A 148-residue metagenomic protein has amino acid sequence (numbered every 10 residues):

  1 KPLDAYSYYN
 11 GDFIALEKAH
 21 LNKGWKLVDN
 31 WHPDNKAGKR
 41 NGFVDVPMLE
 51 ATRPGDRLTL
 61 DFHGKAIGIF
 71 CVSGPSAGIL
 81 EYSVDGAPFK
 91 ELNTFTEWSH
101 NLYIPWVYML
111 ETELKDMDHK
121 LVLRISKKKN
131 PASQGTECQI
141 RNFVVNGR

Functional and structural regions predicted by a protein language model:
K1-R148: Conserved catalytic region of serine esterases and O-acyltransferases that act on ester linkages in lipids
